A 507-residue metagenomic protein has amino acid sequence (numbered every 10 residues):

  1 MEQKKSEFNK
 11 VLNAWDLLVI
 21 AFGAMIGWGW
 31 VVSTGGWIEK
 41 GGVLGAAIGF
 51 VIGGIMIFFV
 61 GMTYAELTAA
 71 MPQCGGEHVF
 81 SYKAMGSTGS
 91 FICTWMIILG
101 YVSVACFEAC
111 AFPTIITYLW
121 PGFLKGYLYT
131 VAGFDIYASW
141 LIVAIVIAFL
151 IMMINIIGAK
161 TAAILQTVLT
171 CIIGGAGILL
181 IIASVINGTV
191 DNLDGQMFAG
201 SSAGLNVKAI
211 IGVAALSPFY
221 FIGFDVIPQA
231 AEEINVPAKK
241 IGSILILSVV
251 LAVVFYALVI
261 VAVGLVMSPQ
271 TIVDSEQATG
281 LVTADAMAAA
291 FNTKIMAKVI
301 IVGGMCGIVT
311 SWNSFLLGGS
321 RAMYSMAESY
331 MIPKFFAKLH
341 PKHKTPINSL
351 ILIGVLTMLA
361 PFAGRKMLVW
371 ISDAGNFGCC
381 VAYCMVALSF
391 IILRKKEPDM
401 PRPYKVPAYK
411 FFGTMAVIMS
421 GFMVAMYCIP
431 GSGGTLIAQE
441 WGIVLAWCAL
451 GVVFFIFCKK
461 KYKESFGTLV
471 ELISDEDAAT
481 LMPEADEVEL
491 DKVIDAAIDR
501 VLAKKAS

Functional and structural regions predicted by a protein language model:
M1-L12, F390-F411, G433-S507: Terminal cytosolic tails of multi-pass membrane transporters, especially the segment immediately following the final
Q3-N9, K40, A47, F123-S139 (+1 more regions): Helix-loop-helix junctions that connect adjacent transmembrane segments in multi-pass membrane transporters
F8, E66-T68, I92, V146-I172 (+3 more regions): Membrane-water interface regions at transmembrane-helix termini and the short interhelical loops of multi-pass membrane
W30-G35, I154-K160, T189-V190, I295 (+4 more regions): Transmembrane helix-loop junctions in multi-pass membrane proteins
G36-E39, I48-G49, F58-A148, M153 (+2 more regions): Hydrophobic transmembrane alpha-helices that form the core helical bundles of multi-pass secondary transporters
G36-G42, A46, C110-A111, L124-I136 (+5 more regions): Transmembrane helix-loop boundary segments of multi-pass membrane transporters
V79-S81, G86, Y118-K125, Y129 (+4 more regions): TM-loop-TM module centered on a large, flexible mid-protein loop between adjacent transmembrane helices in multi-pass
S139-V190, L245-V250, S372-M385, F412-M415 (+1 more regions): Membrane-interface loop-to-helix entry segments
